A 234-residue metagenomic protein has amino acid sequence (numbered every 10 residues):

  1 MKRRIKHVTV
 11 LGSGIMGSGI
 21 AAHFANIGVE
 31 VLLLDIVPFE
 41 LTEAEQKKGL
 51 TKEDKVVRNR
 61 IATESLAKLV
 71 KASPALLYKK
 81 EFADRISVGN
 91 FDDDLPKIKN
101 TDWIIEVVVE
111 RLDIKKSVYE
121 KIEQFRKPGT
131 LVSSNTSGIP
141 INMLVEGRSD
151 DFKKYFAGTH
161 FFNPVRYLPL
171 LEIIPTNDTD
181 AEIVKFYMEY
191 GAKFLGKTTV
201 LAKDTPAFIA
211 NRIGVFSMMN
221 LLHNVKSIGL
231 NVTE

Functional and structural regions predicted by a protein language model:
S13-G14: Glycine-rich Rossmann-fold phosphate-binding loop(s) that bind the pyrophosphate of adenine dinucleotide cofactors
G17-S18: N-terminal Rossmann-fold NAD(P) dinucleotide-binding loop
A21, A25-N26: Gly/Ala-rich phosphate-binding loop of Rossmann-like dinucleotide-binding domains, activating on the conserved
E30-L32: Short beta-strand element of Class I
I36-E64, K68-V132, G138-M143, G147-D150 (+2 more regions): Rossmann-like NAD(P)-binding element
P128-R212: Rossmann-fold dinucleotide-binding core
T205-E234: Helical "substrate-binding/catalytic lid" subdomain of Rossmann-like NAD(P)-dependent dehydrogenases/reductases
